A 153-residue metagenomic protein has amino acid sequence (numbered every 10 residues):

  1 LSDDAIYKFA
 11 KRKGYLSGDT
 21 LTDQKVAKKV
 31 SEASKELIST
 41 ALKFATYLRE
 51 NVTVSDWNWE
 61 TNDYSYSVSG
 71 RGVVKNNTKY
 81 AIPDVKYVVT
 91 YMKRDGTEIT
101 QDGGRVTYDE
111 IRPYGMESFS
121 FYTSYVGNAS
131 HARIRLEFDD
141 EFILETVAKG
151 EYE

Functional and structural regions predicted by a protein language model:
V30-R71, Y152: Low-complexity, acidic Ser/Thr/Pro/Gly-rich terminal tails and inter-domain linkers that flank the onset of structured
S34-T40, Q101, F121-E153: Terminal connector regions
V74-T78: Asparagine-centered strand-capping/turn motif at beta-strand->loop junctions
A81-D84, E98-I99: Short acidic/proline- and small/hydrophobic-mixed sequence motifs that coincide with surface turns and coil-to-beta
K86-V89, G104: Hydrophobic beta-strand segments
Y91-Q101: Short aromatic-acidic-glycine turn motif
T107-M116: Short proline/glycine- and polar residue-rich coil/turn motifs
